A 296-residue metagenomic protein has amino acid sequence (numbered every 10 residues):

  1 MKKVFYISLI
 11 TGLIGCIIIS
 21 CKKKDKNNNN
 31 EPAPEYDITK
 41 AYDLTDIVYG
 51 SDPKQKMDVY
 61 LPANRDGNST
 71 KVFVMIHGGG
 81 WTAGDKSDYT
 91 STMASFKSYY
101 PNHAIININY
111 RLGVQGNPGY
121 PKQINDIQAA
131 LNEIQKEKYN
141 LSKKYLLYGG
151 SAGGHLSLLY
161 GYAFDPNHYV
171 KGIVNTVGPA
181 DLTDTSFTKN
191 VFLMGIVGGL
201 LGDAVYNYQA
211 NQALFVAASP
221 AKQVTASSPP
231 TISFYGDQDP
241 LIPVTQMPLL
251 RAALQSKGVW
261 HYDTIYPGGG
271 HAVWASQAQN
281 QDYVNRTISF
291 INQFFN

Functional and structural regions predicted by a protein language model:
M1-P32: Bacterial Sec-dependent N-terminal signal peptides
D25-N296: Alpha/beta-hydrolase superfamily serine-hydrolase fold, recognizing
